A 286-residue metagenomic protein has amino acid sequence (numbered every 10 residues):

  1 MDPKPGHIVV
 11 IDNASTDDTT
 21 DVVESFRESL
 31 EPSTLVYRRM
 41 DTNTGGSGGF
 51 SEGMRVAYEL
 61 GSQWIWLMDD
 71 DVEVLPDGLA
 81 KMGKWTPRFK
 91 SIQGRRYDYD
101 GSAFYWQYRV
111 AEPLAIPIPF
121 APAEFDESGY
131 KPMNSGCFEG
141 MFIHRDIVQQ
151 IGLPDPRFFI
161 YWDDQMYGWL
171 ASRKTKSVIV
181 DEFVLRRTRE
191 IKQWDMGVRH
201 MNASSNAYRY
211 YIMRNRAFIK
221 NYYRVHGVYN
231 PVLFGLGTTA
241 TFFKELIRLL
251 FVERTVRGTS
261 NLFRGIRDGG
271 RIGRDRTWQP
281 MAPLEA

Functional and structural regions predicted by a protein language model:
M1-P5: Short, acidic, metal-binding catalytic loop of nucleotide-sugar glycosyltransferases
D12-V22, T42, V72: A conserved acidic beta->alpha catalytic loop
M40-L60: Glycine-rich, basic loop-to-helix element that forms the pyrophosphate-binding segment of sugar-nucleotide handling
S62-D71: Short beta-strand-to-loop acidic/aromatic patch adjacent to the donor-nucleotide binding site
D77-Q107: Conserved donor NDP-sugar-binding/catalytic core segment of glycosyltransferases
A123-I143, M201: A recurrent flexible, glycine/aromatic-enriched loop bordering the glycosyltransferase active site that acts as
M141, I147-G152, R157-F183: A short, conserved alpha-helix in the catalytic core of glycosyltransferases
R224-A286: Non-catalytic, C-terminal membrane-associated alpha-helical segments of glycosyltransferases
